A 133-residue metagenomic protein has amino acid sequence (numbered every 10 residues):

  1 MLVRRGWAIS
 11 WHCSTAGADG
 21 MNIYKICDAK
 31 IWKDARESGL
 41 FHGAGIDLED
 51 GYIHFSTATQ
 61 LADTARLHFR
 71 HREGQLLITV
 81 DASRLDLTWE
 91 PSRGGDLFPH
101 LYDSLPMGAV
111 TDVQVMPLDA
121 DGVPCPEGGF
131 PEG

Functional and structural regions predicted by a protein language model:
G6, G17-G20: Residue-identity detector for glycine
S14-A16, G128: General secretory precursor processing signal
M21-G133: Conserved, structured core segments of small domains
